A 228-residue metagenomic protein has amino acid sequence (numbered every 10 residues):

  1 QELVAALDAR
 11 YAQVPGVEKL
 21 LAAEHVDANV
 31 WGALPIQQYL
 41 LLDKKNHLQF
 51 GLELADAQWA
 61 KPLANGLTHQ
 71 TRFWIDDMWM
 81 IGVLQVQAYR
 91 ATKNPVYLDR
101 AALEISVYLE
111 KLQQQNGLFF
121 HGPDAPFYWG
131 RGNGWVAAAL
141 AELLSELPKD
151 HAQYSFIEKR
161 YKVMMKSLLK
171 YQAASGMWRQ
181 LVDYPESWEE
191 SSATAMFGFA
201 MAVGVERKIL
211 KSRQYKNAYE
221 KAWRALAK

Functional and structural regions predicted by a protein language model:
Q1, Y11-N29, N65-M78, F120-A138 (+4 more regions): Solvent-exposed loop and edge beta-strand segments that line ligand/cofactor-binding and catalytic clefts
Q1-E2, A6-G32, Q38-L41, N46-Q49 (+3 more regions): CBM-like carbohydrate-recognition segments
E2-K19, N46-L67, P95-F120, E158-G176 (+1 more regions): Long, well-ordered core segments of solenoidal/helical folds
I36-L41, D77-R100, N133-K149, E190-A225: Aromatic (Trp/Tyr) and acidic
T68-R72, W79-P95, L103, V107-K111 (+2 more regions): Active-site lining segments of carbohydrate-active enzymes
L109, D124-P126, L168, S192 (+1 more regions): A residue-level detector for conformationally permissive "hinge/kink" positions
